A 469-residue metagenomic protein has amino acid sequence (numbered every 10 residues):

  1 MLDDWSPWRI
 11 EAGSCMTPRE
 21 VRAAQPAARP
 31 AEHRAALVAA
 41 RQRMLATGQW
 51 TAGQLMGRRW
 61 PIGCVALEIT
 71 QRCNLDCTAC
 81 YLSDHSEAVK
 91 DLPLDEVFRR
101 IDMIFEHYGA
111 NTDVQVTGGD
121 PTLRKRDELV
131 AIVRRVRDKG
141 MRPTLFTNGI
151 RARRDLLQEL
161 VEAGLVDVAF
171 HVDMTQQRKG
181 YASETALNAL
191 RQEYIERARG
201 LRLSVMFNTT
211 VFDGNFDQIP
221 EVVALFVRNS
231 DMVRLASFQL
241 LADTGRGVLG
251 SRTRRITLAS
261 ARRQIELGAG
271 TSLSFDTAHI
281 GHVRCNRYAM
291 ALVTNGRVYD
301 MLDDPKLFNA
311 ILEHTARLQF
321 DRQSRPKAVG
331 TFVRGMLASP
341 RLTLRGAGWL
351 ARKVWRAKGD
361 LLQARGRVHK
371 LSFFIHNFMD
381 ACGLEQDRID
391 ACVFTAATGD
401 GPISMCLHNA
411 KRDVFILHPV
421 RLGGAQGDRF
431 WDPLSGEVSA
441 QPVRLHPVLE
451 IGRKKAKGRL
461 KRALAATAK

Functional and structural regions predicted by a protein language model:
M1-G57, T294-K469: Radical SAM enzyme core and accessory elements
D3-E159: Conserved alpha-helical substructure of the radical SAM core
C73, C77-C80, C285, C392 (+1 more regions): Disulfide-bonded cysteines in secreted/extracellular proteins and peptides
F98-V116, K125-L241: Radical SAM/AdoMet-radical enzyme domain recognition
G180-G366: Radical SAM enzyme [4Fe-4S]-AdoMet core and its adjacent flexible, acidic and glycine-rich loops/tails across
